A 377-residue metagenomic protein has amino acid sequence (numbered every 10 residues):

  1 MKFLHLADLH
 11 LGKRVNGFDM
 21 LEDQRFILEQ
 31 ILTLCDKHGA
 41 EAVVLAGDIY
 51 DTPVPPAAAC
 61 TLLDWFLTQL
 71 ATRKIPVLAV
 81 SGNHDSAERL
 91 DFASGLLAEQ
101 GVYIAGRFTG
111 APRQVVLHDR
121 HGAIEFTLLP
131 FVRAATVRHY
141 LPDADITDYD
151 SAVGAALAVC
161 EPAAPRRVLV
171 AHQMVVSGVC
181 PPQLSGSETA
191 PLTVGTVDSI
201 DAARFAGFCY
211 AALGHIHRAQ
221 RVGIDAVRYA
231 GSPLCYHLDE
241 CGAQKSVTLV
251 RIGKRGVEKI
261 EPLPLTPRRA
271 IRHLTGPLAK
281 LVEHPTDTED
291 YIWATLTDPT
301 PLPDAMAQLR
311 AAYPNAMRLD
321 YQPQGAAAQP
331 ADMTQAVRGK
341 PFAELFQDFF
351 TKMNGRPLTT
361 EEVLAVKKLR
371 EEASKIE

Functional and structural regions predicted by a protein language model:
M1-T68, T72, V363, K368-E372 (+1 more regions): N-terminal active-site segment of His-dependent metallophosphoesterases
L6-A7, V43-D48, P76-N83, Y103-F108 (+3 more regions): Active-site neighborhood of phospho(di)ester-bond hydrolases with catalytic His/Asp-centered motifs
R14-N16, I49-F66, S81-G101, G106 (+1 more regions): Metal-dependent catalytic neighborhoods of phosphoester/phosphodiester hydrolases
K37, A42, R251-E377: Accessory, non-catalytic peripheral segments of nucleic-acid enzymes
A40-A58, K74-E88, M174-T196: Active-site neighborhood of divalent metal-dependent phosphoester/pyrophosphate hydrolases
F92-V194, P233, G253: Conserved catalytic scaffold of divalent metal-dependent phosphoesterases
P112-E125, L129, V227-D290: Binuclear metal-dependent phosphoesterase catalytic core
S177, P181-E258: Conserved beta-sheet core of the metallophosphoesterase superfamily
